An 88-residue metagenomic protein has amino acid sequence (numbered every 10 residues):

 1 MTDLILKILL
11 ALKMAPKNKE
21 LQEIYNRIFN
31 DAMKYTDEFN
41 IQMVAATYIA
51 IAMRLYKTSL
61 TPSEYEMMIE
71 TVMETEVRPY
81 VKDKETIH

Functional and structural regions predicted by a protein language model:
M1-H88: Solvent-exposed interaction surfaces and binding hotspots enriched for charged
